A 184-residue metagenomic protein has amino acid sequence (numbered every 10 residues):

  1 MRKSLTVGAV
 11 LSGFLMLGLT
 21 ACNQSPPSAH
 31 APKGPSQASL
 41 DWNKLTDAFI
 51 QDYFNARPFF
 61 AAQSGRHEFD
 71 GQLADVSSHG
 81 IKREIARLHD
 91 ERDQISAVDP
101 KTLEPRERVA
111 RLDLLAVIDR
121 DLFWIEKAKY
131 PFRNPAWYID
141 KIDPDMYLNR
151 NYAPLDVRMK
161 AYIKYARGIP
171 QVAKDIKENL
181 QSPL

Functional and structural regions predicted by a protein language model:
M1-L11: Bacterial N-terminal signal peptides that target proteins for export
G18-A21: C-terminal motif of bacterial Sec signal peptides marking the signal peptidase cleavage site
N23-L184: Membrane-proximal, proline-rich intrinsically disordered regions
